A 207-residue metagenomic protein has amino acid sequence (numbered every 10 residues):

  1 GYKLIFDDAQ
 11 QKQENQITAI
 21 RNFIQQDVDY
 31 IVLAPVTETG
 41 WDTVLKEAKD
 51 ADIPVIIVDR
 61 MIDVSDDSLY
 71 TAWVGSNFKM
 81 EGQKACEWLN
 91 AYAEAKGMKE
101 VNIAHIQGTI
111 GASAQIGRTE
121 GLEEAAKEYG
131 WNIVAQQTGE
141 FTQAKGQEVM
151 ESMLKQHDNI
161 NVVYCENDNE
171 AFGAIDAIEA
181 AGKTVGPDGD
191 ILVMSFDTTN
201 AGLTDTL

Functional and structural regions predicted by a protein language model:
G1-L207: A residue-level marker of the well-folded mature domains of exported/periplasmic proteins
